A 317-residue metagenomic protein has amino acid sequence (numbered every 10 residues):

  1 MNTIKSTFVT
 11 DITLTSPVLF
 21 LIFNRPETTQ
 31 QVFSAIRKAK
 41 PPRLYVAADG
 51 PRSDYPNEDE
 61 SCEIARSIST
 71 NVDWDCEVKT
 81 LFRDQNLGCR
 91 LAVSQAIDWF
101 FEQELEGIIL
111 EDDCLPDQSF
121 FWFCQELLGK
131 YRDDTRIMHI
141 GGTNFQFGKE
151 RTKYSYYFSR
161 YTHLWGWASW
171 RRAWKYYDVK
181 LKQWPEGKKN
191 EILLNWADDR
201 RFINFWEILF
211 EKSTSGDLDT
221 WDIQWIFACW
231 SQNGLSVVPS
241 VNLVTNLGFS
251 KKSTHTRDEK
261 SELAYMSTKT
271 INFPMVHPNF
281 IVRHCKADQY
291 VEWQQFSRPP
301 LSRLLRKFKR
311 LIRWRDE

Functional and structural regions predicted by a protein language model:
N2-I109, C114-E317: An acidic/histidine-cluster motif and surrounding catalytic segment that typifies divalent-metal-assisted enzyme active
